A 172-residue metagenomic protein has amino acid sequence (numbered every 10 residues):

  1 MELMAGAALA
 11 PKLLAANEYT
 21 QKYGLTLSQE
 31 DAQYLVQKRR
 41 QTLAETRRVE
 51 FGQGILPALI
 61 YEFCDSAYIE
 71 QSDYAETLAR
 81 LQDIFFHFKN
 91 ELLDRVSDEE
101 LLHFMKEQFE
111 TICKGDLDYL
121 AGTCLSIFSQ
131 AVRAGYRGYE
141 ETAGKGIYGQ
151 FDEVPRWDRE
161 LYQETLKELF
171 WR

Functional and structural regions predicted by a protein language model:
E2-L3, R159-R172: Short acidic DE-rich linear segments
L3-G6, N90: Aliphatic-rich, non-membrane protein domains
G6-L25: C-terminal alpha-helical interaction appendages
A16, L35-V36: Membrane-embedded alpha-helical segments in integral membrane proteins
Q37-L161: Acidic, low-complexity, intrinsically disordered interaction modules
